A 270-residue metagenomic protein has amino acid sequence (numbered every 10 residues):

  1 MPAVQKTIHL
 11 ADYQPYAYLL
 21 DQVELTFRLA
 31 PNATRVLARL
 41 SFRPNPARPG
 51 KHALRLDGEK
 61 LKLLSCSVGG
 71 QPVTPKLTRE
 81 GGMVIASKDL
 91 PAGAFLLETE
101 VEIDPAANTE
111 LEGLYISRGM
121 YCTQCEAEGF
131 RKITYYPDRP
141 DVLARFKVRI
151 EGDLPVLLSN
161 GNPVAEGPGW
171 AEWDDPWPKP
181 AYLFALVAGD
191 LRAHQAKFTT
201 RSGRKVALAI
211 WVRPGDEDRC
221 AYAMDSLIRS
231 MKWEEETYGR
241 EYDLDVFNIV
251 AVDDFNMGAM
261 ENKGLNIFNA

Functional and structural regions predicted by a protein language model:
M1-R35, Y115-M120: N-terminal, polar/Ser/Thr-rich
Q22-E24, A33-R39, K51-A53, A94-E98 (+2 more regions): Intrinsic-disorder/low-complexity, polar/charged segments enriched in Ser/Thr/Lys/Arg/Asp/Glu/Gln
L25-F27, T74, I85-D89, I133-D138 (+1 more regions): Beta-strand-rich interaction surfaces with strong enrichment in secreted/lumenal proteins
T26-R28, L37-S41, D57, S67 (+4 more regions): Residue-level recognition of well-ordered beta-strand positions that form the cores of beta-sheet-rich folds across
T34-V36, G82-V84, M120-Y121, P155 (+1 more regions): Hydrophobic residues embedded in beta-strands of well-ordered beta-sheets
L37-L61, Y135-D138, L143-D153: Surface-exposed beta-strand/loop patches in extracellular or lumenal glycoproteins
A47-S117: A surface-exposed beta-strand-loop module
C125-E128, Y136-A270: Hydrophobic helix-coil surface modules that form long, contiguous segments used for peptide/substrate interaction
